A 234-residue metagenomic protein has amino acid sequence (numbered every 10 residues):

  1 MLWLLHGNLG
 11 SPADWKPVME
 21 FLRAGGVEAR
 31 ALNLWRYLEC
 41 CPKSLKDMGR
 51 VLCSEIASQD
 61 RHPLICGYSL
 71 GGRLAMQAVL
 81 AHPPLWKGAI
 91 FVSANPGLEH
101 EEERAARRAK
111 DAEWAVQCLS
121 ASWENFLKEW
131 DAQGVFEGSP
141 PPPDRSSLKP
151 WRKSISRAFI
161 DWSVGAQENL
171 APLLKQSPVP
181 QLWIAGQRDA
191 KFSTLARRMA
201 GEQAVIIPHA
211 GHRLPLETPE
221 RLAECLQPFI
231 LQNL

Functional and structural regions predicted by a protein language model:
M1-E39: Conserved HGGG/HGGXW glycine-rich cap/lid loop of the alpha/beta-hydrolase fold
D47-P63: Conserved acidic catalytic loop of the alpha/beta-hydrolase fold
I65-G67, V92: Short beta-strand immediately N-terminal to the catalytic nucleophile in serine-hydrolase-like folds
G67-G71, A75: Gly/Ala-rich beta-loop-alpha elbow adjacent to hydrolase catalytic centers
L80, G88-C118: Flexible "cap/lid" loop of the alpha/beta hydrolase fold
L148-R198: Conserved serine/cysteine hydrolase catalytic core
A200-R213: Catalytic histidine neighborhood in serine/cysteine hydrolases with alpha/beta-hydrolase-type architecture
A210-P219, A223: Catalytic histidine-centered segment of alpha/beta-hydrolase-like enzymes
